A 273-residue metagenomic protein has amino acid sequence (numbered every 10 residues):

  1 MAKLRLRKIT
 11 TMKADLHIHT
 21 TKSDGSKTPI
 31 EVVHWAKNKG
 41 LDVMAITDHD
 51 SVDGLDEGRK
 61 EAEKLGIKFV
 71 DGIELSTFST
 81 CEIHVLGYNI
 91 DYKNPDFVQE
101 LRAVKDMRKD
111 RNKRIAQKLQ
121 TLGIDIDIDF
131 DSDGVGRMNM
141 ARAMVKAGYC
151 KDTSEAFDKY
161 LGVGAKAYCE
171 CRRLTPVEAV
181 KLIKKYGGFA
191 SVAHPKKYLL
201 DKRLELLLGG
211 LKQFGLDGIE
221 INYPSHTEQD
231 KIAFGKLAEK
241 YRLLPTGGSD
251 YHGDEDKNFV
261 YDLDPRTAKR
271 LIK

Functional and structural regions predicted by a protein language model:
A2-T20, S26-K39, D53-K93, L101-V104 (+4 more regions): Charged catalytic cores and adjacent phosphate/nucleic-acid-binding surfaces used for phosphate/nucleic-acid chemistry
S26, K109-Q117, L122-R203: Divalent metal-binding pocket/active-site signature
D42: Structured mid-domain segments that build the active-site/substrate or prosthetic-cofactor binding neighborhood
A45: A short beta-strand/loop micro-motif in the catalytic core of glycosyltransferases that engages the nucleotide-sugar
S51-G54, R111: Short phosphate-engaging motifs
V52, G134-M138, E228: An alpha-helix initiation/capping motif
I83, K93-K118, L122: Ordered, amphipathic secondary-structure segments that act as subunit-interaction surfaces in large macromolecular
